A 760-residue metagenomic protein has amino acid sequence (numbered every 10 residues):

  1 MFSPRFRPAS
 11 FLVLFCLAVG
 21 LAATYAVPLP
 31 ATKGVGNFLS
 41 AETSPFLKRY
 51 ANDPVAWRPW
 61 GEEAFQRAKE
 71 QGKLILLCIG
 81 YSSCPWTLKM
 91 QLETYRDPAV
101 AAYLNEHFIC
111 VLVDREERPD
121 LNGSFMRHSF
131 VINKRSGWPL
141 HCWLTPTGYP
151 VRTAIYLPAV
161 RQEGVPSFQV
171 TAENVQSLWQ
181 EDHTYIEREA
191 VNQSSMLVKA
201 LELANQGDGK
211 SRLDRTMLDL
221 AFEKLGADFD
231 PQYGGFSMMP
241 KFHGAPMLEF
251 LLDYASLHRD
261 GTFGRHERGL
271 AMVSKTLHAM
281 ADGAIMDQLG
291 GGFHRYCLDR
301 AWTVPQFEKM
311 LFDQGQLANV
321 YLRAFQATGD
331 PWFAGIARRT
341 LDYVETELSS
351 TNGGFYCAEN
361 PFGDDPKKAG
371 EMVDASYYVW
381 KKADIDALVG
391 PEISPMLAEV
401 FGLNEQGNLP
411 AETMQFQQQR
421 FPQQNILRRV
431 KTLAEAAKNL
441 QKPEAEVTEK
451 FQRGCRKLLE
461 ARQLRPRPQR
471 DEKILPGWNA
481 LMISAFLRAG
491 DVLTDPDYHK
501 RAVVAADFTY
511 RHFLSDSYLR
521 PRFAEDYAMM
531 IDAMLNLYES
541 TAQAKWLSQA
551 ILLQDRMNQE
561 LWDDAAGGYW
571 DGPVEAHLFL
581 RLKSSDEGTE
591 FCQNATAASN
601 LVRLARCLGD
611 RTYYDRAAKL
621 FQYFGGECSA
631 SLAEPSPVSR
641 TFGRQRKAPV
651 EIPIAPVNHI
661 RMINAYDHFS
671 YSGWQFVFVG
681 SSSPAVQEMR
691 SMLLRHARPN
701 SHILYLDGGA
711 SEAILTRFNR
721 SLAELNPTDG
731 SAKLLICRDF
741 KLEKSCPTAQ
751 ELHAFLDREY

Functional and structural regions predicted by a protein language model:
F2-L12: Bacterial N-terminal signal peptides that target proteins for export
S10-G20: Bacterial N-terminal signal peptides
A22-A485, A489-D491, Q622-Y760: Replace the tail clause
H258-E267, N439-P443, R488-K500, E539-S548 (+1 more regions): Acidic, serine/threonine/proline-rich low-complexity intrinsically disordered regions
A279, F508, R556: Alpha-helical DNA-recognition elements
T346-S349, L514-M529, A533-T716: Long, polar/charge-rich, low-hydrophobicity segments
I474-A480, F486-W546: Long, K/E/R/D-enriched contiguous segments that form extended
